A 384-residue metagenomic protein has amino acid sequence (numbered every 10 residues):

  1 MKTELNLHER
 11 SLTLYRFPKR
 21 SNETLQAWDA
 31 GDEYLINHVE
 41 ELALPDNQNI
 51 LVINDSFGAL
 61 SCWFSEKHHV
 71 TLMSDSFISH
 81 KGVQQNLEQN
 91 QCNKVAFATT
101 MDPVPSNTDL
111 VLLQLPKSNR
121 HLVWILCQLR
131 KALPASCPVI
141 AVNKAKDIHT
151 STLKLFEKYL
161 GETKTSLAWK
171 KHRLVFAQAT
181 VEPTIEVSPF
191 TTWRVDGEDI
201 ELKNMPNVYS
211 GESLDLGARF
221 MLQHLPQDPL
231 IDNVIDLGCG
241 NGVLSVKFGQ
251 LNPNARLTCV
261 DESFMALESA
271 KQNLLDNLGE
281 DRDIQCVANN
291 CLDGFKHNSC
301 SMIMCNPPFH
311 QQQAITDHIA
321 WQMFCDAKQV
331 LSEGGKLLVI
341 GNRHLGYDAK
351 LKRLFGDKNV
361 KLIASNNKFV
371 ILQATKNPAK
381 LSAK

Functional and structural regions predicted by a protein language model:
M1-N6, K117-G197: N-terminal auxiliary segments of SAM/dcSAM-dependent transferases
P18-L42, A168-I231: SAM-dependent Rossmann-like transferase core, predominantly class I methyltransferases with a strong bias toward
S21, A27-A96, L216-C305: Conserved SAM/SAH cofactor-binding pocket of Class I
T108-Q114, C300-P308, L338: Short SAM/SAH-binding signature in class I
W124-A135, W321-E333: A short glycine-rich, Lys/Arg-flanked "PGG" loop and its adjoining helix->strand segment in the class I
G161-E198, V208, N342-K384: Class I S-adenosyl-L-methionine
F264-M265, I303-K328: Mobile active-site "lid"/loop adjacent to the S-adenosyl-L-methionine
